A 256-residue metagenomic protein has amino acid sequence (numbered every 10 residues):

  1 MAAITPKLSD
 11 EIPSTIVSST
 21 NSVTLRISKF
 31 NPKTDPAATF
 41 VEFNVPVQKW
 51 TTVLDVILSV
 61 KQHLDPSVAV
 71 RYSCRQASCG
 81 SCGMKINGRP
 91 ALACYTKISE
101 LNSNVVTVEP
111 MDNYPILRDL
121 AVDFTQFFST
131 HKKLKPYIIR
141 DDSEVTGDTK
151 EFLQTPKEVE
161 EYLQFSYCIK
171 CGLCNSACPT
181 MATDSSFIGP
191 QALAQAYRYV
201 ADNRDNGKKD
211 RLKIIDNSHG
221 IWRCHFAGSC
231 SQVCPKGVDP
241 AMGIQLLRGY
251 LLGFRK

Functional and structural regions predicted by a protein language model:
A2-H131, V159-E161, F165-S166, C171 (+4 more regions): Iron-sulfur-associated redox domains of electron-transfer enzymes in respiratory and anaerobic energy metabolism
T51-P66, E109-K256: Ferredoxin-type iron-sulfur electron-transfer modules in oxidoreductases and energy-metabolism complexes
